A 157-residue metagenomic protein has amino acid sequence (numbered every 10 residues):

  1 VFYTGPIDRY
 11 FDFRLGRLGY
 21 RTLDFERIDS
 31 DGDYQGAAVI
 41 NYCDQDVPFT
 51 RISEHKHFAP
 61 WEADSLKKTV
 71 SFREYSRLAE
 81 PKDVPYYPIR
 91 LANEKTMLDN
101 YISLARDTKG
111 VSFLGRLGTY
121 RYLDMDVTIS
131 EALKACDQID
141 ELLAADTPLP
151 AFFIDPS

Functional and structural regions predicted by a protein language model:
V1-N100, L104: Mid-domain catalytic core of redox enzymes that form a hydrophobic substrate pocket/lid adjacent to a catalytic redox
G16-D29, A38, D99-S157: C-terminal lid/capping helical subdomain adjacent to the catalytic/cofactor pocket in oxidative enzymes
